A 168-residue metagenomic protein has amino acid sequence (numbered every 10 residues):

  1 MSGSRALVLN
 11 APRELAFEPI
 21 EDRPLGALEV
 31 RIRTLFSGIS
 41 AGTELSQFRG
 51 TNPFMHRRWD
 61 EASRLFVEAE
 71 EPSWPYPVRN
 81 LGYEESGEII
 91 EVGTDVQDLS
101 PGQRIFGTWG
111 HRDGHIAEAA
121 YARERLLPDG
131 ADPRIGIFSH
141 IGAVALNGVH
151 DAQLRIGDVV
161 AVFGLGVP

Functional and structural regions predicted by a protein language model:
M1-V78: Short N-terminal strand-loop motif that marks the start of NAD(P)H/FAD-dependent oxidoreductase cofactor-binding domains
R23, V96-Q97, A152: Residue "hotspots" at secondary-structure boundaries inside conserved domains
G26, S100-P101, R155: Residue-level recognition of short, solvent-exposed, well-ordered loop/turn junctions that link secondary-structure
F36, Q103-I105, G114, V159 (+1 more regions): Residue-level marker of beta-strand positions
S37-I39, D95-V96, W109-G114: Short, charged beta-turn/beta-strand-edge "cap" motif at the junction between a beta-strand and an adjacent loop
E70, P75-W109: A glycine-/small-residue-rich N-terminal strand-loop-strand element that serves as the cofactor-binding glycine loop
N80, T108-Y121: A structural motif shared across PLP-dependent enzymes of the aminotransferase-like
Y83, T108, L127-I156, V160-P168: A glycine-rich, Thr/Ser-enriched phosphate-binding loop motif common to dinucleotide/cofactor-binding enzymes
